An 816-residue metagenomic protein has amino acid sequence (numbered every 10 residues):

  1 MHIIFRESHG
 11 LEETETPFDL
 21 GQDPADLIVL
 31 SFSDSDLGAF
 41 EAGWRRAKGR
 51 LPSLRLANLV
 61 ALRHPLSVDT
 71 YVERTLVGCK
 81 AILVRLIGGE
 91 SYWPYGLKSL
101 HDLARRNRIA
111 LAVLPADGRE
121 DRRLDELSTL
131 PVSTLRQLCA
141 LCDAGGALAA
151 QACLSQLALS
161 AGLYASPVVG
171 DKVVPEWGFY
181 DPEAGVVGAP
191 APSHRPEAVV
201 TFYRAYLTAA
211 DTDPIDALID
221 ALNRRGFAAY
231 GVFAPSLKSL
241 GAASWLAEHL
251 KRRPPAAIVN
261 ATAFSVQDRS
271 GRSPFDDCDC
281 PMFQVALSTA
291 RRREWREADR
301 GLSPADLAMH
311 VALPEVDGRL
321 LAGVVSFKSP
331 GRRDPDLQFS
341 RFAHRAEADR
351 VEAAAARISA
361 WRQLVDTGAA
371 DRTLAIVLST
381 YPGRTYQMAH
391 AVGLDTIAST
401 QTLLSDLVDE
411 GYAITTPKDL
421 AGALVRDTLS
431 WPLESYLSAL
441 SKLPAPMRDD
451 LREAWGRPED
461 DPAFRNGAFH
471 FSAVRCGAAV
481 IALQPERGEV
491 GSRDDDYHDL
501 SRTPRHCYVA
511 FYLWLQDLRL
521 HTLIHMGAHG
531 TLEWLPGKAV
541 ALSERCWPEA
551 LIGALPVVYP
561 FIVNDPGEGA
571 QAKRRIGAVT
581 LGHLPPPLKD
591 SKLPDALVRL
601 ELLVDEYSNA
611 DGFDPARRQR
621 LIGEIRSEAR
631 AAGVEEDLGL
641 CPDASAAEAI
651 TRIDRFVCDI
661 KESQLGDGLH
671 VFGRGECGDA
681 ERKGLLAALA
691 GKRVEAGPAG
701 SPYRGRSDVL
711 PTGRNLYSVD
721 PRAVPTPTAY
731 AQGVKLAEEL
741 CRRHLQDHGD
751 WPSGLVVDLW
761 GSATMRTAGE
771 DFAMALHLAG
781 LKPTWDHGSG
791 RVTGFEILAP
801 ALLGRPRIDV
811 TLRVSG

Functional and structural regions predicted by a protein language model:
M1-G816: Ligand/cofactor-recognition surfaces for anionic moieties
